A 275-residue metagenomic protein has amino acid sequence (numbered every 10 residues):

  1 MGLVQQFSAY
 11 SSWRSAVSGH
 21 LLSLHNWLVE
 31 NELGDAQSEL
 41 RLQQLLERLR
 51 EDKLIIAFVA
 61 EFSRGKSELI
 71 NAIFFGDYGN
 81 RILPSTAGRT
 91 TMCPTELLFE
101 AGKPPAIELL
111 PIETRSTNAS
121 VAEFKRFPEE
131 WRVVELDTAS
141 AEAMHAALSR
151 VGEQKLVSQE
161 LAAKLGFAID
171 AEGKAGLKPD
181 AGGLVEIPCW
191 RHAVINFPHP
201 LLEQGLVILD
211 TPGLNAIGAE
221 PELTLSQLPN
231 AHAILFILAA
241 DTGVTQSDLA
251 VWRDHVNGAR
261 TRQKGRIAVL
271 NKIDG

Functional and structural regions predicted by a protein language model:
M1-G34: Charged, amphipathic alpha-helical linker segments immediately N-terminal to NTP-binding catalytic cores
S15-G19, Q43, E47-G275: Globular "head" domains of long coiled-coil molecular machines
L24-H25, A36-S38, E203-Q204: A short alpha-helix capping/helix-coil boundary motif
E30, D35-Q37, L42-Q44, K53: Solvent-exposed loop/turn elements at secondary-structure boundaries
